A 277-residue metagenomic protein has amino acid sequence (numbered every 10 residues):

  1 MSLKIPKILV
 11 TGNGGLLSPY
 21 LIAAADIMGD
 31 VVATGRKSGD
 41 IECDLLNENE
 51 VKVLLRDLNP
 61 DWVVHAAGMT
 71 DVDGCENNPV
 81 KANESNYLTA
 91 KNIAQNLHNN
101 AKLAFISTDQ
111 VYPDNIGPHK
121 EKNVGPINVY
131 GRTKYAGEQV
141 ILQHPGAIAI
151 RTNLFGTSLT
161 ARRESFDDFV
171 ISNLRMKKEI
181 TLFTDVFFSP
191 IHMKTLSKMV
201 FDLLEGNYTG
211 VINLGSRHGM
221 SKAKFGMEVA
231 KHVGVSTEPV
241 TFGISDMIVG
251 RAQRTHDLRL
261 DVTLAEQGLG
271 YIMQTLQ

Functional and structural regions predicted by a protein language model:
I5-I27: N-terminal Rossmann NAD(P)H-binding glycine-rich loop of SDR-like oxidoreductase domains
V32-V51: Adenosine-cofactor binding site in Rossmann-like domains, unifying the SAM/SAH pocket of S-adenosylmethionine-dependent
L45-S85: NAD(P)H-binding glycine-rich loop region in Rossmannoid oxidoreductase-like domains and their noncatalytic homologs
N77-A104, Y135-V140: NAD(P)-cofactor binding segment of oxidoreductase domains
K91-I127: Conserved Rossmann-fold NAD(P)-dependent oxidoreductase catalytic core, especially the SDR/UDP-sugar
Q139-F188, T195: NAD(P)-dependent short-chain dehydrogenase/reductase
S197-M199, G206-R251: Mid/C-terminal beta-alpha module of Rossmann-like enzyme folds, strongest in SDR-family dehydrogenases/epimerases
S221-M227, G243-Q277: Conserved C-terminal active-site "lid" loop/helix of NAD(P)H-dependent oxidoreductases that clamps the redox cofactor
